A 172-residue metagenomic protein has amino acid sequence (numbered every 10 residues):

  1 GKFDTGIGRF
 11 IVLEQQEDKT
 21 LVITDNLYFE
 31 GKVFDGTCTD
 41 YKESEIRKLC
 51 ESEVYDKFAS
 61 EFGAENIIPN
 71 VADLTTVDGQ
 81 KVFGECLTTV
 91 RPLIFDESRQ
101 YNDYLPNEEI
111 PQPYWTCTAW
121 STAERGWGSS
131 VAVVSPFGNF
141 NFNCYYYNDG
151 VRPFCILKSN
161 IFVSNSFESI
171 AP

Functional and structural regions predicted by a protein language model:
G1-P172: Collagenous Gly-X-Y triple-helix signature in extracellular proteins
